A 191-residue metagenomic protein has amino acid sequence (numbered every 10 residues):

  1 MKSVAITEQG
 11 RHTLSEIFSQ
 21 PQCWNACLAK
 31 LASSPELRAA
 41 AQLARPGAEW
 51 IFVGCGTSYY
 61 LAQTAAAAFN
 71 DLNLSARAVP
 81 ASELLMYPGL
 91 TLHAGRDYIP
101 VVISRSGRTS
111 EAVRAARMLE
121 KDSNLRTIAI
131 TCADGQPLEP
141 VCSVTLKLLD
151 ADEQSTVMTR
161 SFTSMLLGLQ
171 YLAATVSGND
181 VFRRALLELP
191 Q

Functional and structural regions predicted by a protein language model:
M1-P46, Q191: An N-terminal, well-structured beta->alpha segment
L43-P190: Glycine-rich phosphate-binding loops that contact phosphosugars or nucleotide phosphates
